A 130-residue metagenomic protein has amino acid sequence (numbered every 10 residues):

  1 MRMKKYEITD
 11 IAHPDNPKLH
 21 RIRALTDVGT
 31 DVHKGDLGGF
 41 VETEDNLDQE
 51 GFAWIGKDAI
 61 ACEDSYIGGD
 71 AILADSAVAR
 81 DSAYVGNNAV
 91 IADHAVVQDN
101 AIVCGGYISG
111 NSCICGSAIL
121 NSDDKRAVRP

Functional and structural regions predicted by a protein language model:
M1-F52, D58, N100, G105 (+3 more regions): Terminal amphipathic alpha-helical/low-complexity segments used for targeting or macromolecular assembly
N46-G56, I60-P130: Structural signal for interior beta-strand "rungs" in well-ordered beta-sheet cores of soluble enzyme domains
